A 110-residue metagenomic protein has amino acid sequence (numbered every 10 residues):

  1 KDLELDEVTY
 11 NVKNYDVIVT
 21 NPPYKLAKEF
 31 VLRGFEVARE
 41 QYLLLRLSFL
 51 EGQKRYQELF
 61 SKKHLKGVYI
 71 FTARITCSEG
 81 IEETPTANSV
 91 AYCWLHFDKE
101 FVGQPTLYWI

Functional and structural regions predicted by a protein language model:
K1-I110: Class I S-adenosyl-L-methionine-dependent methyltransferase catalytic core
